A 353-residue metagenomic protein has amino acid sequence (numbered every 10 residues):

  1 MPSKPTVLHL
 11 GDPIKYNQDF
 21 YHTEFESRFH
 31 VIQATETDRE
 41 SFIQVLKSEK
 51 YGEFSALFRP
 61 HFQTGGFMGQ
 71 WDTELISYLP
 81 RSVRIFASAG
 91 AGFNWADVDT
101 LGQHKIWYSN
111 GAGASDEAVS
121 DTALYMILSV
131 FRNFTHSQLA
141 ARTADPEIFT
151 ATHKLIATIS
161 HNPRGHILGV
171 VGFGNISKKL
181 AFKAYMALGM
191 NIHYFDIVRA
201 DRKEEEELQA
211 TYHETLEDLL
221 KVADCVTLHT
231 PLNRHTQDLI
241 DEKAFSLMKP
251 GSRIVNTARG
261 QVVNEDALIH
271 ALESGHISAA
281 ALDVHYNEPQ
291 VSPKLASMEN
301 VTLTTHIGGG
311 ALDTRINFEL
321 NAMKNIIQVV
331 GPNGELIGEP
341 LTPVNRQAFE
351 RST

Functional and structural regions predicted by a protein language model:
M1-G65, A348-S352: N-terminal glycine-/charge-rich "phosphate-binding" loop or analogous flexible N-terminal tail
P2-K4, Y16, F20-E24, N110-D121 (+4 more regions): C-terminal helix-to-coil terminal segments
S41-G52, T73-S77, T215-D218: Short amphipathic alpha-helix with an adjacent loop that forms part of the alpha/beta core around
S48-A56, R81-V83, K221-V226, K249-S252: Short acidic/histidine-rich motifs immediately flanking catalytic phosphotransfer sites in two-component signaling
G52-A144, S160: Phosphate/diphosphate ligand-binding glycine-rich loop within oxidoreductases
F62, D72, I197-K294: Rossmann-like adenosine-cofactor binding region
S137-K179: Glycine-rich NAD(P)-binding loop of Rossmann-like domains
M186-N191: Conserved S-adenosyl-L-methionine
